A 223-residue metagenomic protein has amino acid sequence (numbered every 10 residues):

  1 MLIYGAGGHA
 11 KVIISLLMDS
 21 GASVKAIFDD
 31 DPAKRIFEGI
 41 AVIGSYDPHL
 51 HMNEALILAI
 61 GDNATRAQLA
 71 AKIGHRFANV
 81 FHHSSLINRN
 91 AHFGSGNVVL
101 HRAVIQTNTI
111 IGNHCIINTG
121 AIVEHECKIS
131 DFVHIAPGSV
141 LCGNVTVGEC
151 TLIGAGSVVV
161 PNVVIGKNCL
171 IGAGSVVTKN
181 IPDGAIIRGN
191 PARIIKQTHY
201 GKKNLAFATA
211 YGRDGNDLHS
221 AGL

Functional and structural regions predicted by a protein language model:
M1-H51, N97: Hydrophobic, well-ordered beta-alpha structural blocks that scaffold small-molecule cofactor pockets
G5, I57-G61, P161: Small/polar loops that bind or transfer phosphate-bearing groups
G8, A64-T65, V176: Short alpha-helical
I14-L16, Q68-K72, I111, P182-D183 (+1 more regions): Short amphipathic alpha-helical segments
P32-I87: Phosphate-bearing ligand-interacting subdomains that bind or position ATP/ADP/UDP/GDP/NAD(P) or nucleotide-linked
V80-R188, A192-I195: Structural signal for interior beta-strand "rungs" in well-ordered beta-sheet cores of soluble enzyme domains
P182, R188-L223: …primarily DNA-binding HTH/wHTH and HhH modules…
